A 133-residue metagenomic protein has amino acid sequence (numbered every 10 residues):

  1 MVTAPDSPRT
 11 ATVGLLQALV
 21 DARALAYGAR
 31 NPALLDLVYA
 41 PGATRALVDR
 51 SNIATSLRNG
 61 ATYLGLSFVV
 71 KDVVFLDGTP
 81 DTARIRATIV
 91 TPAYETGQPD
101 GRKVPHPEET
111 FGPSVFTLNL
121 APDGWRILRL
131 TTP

Functional and structural regions predicted by a protein language model:
M1-V2, L66, V70, Y94-T96 (+1 more regions): Generic preference for hydrophobic/aromatic residues in regular secondary structure cores
M1-Y63: Core segments of small alpha/beta cavity-forming domains
A18, L66-F68, E109-F111: Short solvent-exposed loop/turn micro-motifs enriched in small/polar/acidic residues
A18-R30, V69-R84: N-terminal short leaders/motifs
T55-D77: A short, amphipathic edge element
D77-P133: Exposed beta-sheet edge and beta->alpha loop/turn motif
